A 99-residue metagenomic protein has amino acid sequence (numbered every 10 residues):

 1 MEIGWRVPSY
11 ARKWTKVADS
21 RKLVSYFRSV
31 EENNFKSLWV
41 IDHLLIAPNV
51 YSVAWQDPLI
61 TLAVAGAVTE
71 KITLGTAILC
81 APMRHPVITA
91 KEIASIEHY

Functional and structural regions predicted by a protein language model:
M1-V68: N-terminal beta1-alpha1-beta2 module of alpha/beta enzyme domains
A11, L79-M83: Short histidine/acidic/glycine/proline-rich micro-motifs that form metal- and phosphate-coordinating active-site loops
V17-L23, P82-H98: Glycine-rich anion/phosphate-binding loops
E32, H98-Y99: Alpha-helix termination/capping residues and helix-transition junctions
L45, T76-L79: Loop-to-helix entry region of an early transmembrane alpha helix in multi-pass inner-membrane enzymes
T69-A77: Conserved catalytic cysteine-centered active-site region of acyl-thioester-dependent Claisen-condensing enzymes
